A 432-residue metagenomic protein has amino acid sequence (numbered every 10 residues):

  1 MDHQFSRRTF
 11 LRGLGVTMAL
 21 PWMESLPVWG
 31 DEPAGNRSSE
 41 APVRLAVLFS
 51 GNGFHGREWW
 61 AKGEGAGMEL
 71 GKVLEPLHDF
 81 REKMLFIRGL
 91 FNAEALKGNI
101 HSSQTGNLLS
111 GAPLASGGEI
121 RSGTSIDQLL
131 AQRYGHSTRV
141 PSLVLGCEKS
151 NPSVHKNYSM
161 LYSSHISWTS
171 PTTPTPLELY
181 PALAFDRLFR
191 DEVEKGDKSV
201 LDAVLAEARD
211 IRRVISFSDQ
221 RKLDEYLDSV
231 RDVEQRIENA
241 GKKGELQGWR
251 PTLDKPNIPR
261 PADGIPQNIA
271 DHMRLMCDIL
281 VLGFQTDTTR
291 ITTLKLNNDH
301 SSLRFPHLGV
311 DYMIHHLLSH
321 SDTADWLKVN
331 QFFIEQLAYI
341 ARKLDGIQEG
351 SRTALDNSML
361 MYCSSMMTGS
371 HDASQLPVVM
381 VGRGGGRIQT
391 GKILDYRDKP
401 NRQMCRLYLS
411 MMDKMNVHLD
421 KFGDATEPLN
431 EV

Functional and structural regions predicted by a protein language model:
M1-V432: Ligand-binding pockets and gating/stacking loops
